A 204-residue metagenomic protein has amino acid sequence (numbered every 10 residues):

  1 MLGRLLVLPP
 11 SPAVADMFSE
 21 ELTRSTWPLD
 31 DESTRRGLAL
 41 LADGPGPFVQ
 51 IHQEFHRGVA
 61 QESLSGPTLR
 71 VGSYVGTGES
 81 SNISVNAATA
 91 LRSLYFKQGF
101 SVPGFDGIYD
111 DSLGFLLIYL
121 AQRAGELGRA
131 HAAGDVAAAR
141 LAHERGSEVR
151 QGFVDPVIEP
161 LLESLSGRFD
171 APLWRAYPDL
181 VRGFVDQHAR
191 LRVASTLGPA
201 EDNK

Functional and structural regions predicted by a protein language model:
M1-K204: Surface/interface-facing alpha-helical segments and adjacent flexible terminal/loop regions used for partner/assembly
